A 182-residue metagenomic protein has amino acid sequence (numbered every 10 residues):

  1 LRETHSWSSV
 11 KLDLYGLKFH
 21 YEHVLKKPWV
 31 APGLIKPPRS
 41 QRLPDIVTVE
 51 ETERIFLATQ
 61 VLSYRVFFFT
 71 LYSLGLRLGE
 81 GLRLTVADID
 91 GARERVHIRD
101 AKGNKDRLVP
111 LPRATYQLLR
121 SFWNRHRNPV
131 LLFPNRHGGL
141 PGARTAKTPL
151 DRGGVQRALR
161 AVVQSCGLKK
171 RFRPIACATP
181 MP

Functional and structural regions predicted by a protein language model:
L1-P182: Conserved catalytic core of the tyrosine transesterase superfamily
